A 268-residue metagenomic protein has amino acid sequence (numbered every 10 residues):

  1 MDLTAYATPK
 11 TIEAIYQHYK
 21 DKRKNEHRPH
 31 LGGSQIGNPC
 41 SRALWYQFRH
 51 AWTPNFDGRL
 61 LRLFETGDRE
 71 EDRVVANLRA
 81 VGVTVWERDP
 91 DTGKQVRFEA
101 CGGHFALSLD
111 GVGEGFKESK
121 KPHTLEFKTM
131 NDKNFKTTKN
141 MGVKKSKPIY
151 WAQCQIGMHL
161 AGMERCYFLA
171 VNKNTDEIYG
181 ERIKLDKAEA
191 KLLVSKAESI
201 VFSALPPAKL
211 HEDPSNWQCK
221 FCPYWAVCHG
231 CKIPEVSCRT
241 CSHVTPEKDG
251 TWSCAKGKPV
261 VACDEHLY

Functional and structural regions predicted by a protein language model:
M1-T124, N131-M141, D264-Y268: Metal-dependent nuclease catalytic cores that hydrolyze phosphodiester bonds in DNA/RNA, characterized by
L3-A7, T137, K144-W151, I156-G250 (+1 more regions): Metal-dependent nuclease catalytic regions and adjoining charged, substrate-binding loops involved in nucleic-acid end
P90-D91, K128-M130, M163, V171-K173: An acidic- and aromatic-residue-enriched active-site/binding cleft used to recognize and process polar
E126, C254-A255: Short, acidic/hydrophobic/Gly-rich beta-strand patch recurrent on exposed beta strands that often constitutes part
N131-D132, N174-D176, P259-A262: Short, surface-exposed beta-strand-loop junctions and turns on beta-sheet-rich folds
K184, A255-V261: Secondary-structure transition/turn motif
